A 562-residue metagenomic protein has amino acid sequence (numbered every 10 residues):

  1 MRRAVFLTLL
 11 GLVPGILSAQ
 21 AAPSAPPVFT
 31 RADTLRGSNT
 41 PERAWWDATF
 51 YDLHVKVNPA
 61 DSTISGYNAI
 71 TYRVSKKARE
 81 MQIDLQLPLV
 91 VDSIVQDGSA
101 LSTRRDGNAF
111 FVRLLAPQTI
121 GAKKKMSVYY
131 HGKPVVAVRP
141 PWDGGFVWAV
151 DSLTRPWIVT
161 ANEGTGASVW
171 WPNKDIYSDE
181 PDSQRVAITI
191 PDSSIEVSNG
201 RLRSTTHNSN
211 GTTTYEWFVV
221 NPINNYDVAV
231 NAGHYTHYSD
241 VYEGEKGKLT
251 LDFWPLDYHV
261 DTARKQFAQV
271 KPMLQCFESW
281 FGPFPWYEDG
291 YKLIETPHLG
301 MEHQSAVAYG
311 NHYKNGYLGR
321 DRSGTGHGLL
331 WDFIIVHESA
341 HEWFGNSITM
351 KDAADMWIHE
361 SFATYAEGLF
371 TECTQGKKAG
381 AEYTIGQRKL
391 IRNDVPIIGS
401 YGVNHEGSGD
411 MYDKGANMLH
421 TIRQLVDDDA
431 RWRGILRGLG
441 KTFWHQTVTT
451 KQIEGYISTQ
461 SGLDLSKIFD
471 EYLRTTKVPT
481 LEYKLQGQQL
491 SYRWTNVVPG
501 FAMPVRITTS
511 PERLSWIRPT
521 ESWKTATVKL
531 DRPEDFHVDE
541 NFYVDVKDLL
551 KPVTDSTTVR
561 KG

Functional and structural regions predicted by a protein language model:
F6, A19-S65, A149-P156, S466-K467: N-terminal, polar/Ser/Thr-rich
A22, M81, Q86-A149, K524-D531: A surface-exposed beta-strand-loop module
A32, R36, T40, I120 (+3 more regions): Glycine/proline-rich low-complexity spacer/linker segments in large multi-domain proteins
G66, T160-E163, K174-V336, Y365: Hydrophobic helix-coil surface modules that form long, contiguous segments used for peptide/substrate interaction
Y67-P88, W171-P191, K451, L490-T508: Surface-exposed beta-strand/loop patches in extracellular or lumenal glycoproteins
V90-Q96, L465-S466, L481, L485-N541: Beta-strand-rich binding/interaction modules
V220, M356, E360-T421, L425 (+1 more regions): Acidic/His/Gly-enriched intrinsically disordered linker/tail segments that often contain short helix/coil "MoRF-like"
P285, S408-L490: Amphipathic alpha-helical substructures
